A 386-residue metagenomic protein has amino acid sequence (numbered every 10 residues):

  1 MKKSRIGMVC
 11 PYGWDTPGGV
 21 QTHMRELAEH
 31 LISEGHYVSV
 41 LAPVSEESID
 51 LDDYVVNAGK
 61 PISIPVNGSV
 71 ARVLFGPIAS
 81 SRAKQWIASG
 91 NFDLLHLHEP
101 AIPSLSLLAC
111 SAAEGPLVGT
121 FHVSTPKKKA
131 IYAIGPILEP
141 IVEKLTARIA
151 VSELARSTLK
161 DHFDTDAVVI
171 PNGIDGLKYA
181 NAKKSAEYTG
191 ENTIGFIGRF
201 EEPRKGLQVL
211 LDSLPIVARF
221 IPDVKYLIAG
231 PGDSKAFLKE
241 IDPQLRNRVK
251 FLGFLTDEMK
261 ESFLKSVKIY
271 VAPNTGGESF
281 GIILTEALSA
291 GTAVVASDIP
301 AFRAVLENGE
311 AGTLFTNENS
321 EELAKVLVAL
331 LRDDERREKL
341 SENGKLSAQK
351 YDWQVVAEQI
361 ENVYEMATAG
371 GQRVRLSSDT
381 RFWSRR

Functional and structural regions predicted by a protein language model:
C10-P17, M24-R25, E29-P77, G232-S234: N-terminal strand-loop element at the rim of the active site of nucleotide-sugar-dependent glycosyltransferases
T22, E26, E201-I216, A236 (+1 more regions): A conserved mid-protein helix/loop that constitutes part of the nucleotide-sugar donor-binding site
L154, G173: Carbohydrate-associated surface elements
A186-K205, L211-P215, L227: Conserved donor-binding/catalytic core segment of Leloir-type glycosyltransferases
L238-E261: Nucleotide-activated donor-binding/catalytic signature segment of Leloir-type glycosyltransferases, i.e., the conserved
I269, A293-A296: Short hydrophobic beta-strand element within catalytic cores of glycosyltransferases and related nucleotide-activated
N308-G309, T313-S320, A329-E335: Conserved acidic donor-binding segment of nucleotide-sugar-dependent glycosyltransferases
E322, A329, R336-K350, E361-N362: A short, well-ordered alpha-helix in the C-terminal region of glycosyltransferases
